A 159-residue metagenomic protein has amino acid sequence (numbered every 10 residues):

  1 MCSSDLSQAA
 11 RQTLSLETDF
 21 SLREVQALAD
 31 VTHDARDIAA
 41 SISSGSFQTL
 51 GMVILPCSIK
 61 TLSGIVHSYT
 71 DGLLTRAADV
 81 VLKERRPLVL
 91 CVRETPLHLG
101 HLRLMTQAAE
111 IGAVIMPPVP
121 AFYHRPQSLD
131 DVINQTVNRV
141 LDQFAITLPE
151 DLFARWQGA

Functional and structural regions predicted by a protein language model:
M1-S3: Short, small-residue-biased leader/transition segments that mark boundaries at the very start of proteins
S7-V25: Glycine-rich phosphate-binding loop and adjoining beta1-alpha1-beta2 segment of Rossmann-like nucleotide-binding folds
A9-R11, I38-A39, C57-K60, E94-T95 (+1 more regions): Short glycine-rich anion-binding loops that position phosphate/pyrophosphate groups of nucleotides and phosphorylated
L22-L50: A structured beta-alpha segment of the ubiquitous adenosine-cofactor-binding alpha/beta core
T61-G72: Glycine/threonine-rich flexible loop motifs
D71, T75, L82-E84, C91-I111: Rossmann-fold NAD(P)-binding glycine/threonine-rich loop
V114, P118-A159: Glycine-rich phosphate/pyrophosphate-binding loop and the adjoining helix
